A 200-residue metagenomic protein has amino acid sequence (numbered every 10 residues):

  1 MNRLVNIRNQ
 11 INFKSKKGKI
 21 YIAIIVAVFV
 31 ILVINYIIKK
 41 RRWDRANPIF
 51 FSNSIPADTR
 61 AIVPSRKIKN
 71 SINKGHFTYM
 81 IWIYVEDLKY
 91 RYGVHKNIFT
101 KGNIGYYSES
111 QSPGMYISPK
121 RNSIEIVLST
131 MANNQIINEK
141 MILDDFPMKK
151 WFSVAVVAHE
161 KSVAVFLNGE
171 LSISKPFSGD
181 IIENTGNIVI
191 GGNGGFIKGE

Functional and structural regions predicted by a protein language model:
M1-E200: Extracellular glycan-associated modules
